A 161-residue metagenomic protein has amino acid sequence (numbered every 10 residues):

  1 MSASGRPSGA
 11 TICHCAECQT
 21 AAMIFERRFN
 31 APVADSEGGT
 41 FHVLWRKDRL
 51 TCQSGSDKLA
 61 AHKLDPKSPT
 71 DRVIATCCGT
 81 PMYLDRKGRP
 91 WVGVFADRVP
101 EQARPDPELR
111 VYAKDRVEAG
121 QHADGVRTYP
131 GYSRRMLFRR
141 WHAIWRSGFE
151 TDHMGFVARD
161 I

Functional and structural regions predicted by a protein language model:
M1-I161: A short Gly-Trp-Pro
